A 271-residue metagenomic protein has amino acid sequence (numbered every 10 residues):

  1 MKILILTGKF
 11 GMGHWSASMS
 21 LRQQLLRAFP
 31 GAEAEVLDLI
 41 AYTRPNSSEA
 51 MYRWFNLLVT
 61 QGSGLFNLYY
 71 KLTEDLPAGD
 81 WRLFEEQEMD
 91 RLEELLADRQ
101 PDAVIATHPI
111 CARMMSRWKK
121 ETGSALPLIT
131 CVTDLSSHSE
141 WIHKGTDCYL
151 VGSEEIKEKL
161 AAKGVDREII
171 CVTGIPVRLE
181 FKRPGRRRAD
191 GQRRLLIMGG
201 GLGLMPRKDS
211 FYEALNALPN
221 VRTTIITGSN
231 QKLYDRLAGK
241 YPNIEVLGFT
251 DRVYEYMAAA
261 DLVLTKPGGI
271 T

Functional and structural regions predicted by a protein language model:
M1-L4: Extreme N-terminal starter segment of soluble prokaryotic enzymes
S20, Q24-E93: Conserved N-terminal ligand/cofactor-binding loop architecture of enzyme catalytic domains
R91-V104, R113-I129: Glycosyltransferases and closely related glycan-assembly transferases that use nucleotide-activated donors
Q100, K144-G145, A258-A259: Alpha-helix C-terminal capping/helix-to-coil transition sites in glycosyltransferase folds
K120-E180: Active-site-proximal region of nucleotide-activated glycan assembly enzymes, centered on histidine/acidic-rich loops
R167, E180-I197: Nucleotide-sugar donor-binding and catalytic loop/hinge architecture of NDP-sugar-dependent glycosyltransferases
G191-A260: Donor-nucleotide binding loops and adjacent catalytic segments primarily of GT-B fold Leloir glycosyltransferases
A258-I270: Acidic donor-binding loop of glycosyltransferase active sites
